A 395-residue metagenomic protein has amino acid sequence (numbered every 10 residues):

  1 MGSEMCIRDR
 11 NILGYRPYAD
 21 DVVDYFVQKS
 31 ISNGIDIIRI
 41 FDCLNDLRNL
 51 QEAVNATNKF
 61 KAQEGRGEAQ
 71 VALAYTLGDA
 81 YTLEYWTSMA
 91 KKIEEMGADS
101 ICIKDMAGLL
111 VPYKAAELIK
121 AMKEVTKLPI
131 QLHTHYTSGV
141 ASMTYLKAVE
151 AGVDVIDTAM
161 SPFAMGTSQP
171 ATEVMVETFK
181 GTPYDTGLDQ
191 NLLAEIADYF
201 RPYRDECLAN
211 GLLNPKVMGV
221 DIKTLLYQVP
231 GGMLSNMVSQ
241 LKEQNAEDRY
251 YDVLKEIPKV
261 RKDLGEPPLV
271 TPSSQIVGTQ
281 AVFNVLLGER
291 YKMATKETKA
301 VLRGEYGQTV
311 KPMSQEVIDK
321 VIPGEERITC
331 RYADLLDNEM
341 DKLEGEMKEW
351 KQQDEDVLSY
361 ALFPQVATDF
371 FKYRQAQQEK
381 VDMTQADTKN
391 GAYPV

Functional and structural regions predicted by a protein language model:
M1-I7: Short, small-residue-biased leader/transition segments that mark boundaries at the very start of proteins
N11-I12, R16-L132, Y145-V153: Alpha/beta enzyme core
V22, F26, D46-N49, A53 (+18 more regions): General structural feature for long, well-ordered alpha-helical segments within catalytic domains of soluble enzymes
M106-Y291: Catalytic alpha/beta core domains of metabolic enzymes, predominantly
N214-T224, Q228-V395: Terminal or standalone catalytic/regulatory effector modules within metabolic enzymes and repeat proteins
